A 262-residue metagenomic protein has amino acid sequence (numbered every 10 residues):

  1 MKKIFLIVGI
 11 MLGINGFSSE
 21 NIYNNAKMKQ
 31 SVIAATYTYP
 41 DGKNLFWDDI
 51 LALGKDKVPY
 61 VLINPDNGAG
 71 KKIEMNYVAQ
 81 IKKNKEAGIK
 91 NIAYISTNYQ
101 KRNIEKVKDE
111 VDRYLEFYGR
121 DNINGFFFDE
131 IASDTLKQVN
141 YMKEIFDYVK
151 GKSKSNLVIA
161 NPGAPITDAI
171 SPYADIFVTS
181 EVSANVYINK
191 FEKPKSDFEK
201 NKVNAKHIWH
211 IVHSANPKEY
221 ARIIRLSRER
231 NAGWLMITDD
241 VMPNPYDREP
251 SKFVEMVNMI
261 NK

Functional and structural regions predicted by a protein language model:
I4-G13: Sec-dependent N-terminal signal peptides
G16-F17: Sec/Tat signal peptide C-region and signal peptidase I cleavage site
N21-K262: Glycan-processing catalytic domains of CAZymes
